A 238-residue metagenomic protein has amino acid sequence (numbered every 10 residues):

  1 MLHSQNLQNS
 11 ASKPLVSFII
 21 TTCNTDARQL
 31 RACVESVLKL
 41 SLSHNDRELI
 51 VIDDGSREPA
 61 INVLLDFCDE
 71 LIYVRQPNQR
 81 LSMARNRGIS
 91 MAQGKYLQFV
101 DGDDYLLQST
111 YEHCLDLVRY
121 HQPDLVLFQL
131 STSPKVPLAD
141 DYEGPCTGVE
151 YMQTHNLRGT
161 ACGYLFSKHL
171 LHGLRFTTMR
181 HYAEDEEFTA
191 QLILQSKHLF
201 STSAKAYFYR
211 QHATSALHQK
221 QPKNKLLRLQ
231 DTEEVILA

Functional and structural regions predicted by a protein language model:
M1-Q230: Nucleotide-sugar donor-binding/catalytic module of glycosyltransferases that assemble extracellular/cell-envelope
Q230-A238: Amphipathic alpha-helices of TPR/Sel1-like and other helical repeat/solenoid scaffolds
